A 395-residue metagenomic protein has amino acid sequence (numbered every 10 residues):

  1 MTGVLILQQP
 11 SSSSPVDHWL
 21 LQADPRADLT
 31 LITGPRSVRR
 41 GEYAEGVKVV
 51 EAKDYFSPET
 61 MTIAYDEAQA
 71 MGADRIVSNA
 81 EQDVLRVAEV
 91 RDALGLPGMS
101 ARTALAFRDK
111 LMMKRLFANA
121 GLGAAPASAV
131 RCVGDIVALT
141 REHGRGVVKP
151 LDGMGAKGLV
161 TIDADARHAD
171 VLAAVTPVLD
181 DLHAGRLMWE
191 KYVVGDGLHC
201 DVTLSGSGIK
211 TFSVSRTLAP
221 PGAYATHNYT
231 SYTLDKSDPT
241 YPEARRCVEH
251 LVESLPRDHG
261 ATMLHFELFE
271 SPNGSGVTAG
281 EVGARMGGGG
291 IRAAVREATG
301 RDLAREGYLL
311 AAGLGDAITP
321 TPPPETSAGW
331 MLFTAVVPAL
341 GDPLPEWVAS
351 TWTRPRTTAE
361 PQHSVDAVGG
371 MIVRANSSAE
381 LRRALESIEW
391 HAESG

Functional and structural regions predicted by a protein language model:
M1-R102, G313-A317, N376-H391: ATP-binding N-terminal substructure of ATP-dependent carboxylate-amine bond-forming enzymes
D92-D163: A conserved helix-loop-beta module that forms one wall/lid of the active-site cleft in ATP-utilizing catalytic domains
F117, T140-T161, D180-G195, C200 (+3 more regions): ATP-grasp fold ATP-binding core
N119, Y308-G395: Peripheral (often C-terminal) accessory segments that flank ATP-dependent C-N-forming ligase machineries
P126-A127, G146-A174, V194-D201, P220-K236 (+1 more regions): Glycine-rich phosphate-binding loop of ATP-grasp-fold ATP-dependent ligases
T176, D181, N228-G274, A311 (+1 more regions): A long amphipathic alpha-helix within ATP-dependent nucleotide-binding catalytic cores
K191-H259, G283-E306: ATP-dependent carboxylate/phosphate-activation module, predominantly the ATP-grasp catalytic core and closely related
V202, V252-V295, T321-P322, A328 (+1 more regions): Conserved metal-phosphate-binding beta-hairpin within the catalytic cores of diverse ATP-dependent phosphoryl-transfer
